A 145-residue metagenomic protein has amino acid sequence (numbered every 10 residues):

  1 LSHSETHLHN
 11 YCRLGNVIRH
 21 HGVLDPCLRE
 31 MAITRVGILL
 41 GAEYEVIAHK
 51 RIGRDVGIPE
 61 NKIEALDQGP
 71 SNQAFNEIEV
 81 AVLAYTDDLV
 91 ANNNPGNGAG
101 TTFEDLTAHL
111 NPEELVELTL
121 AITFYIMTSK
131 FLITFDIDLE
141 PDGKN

Functional and structural regions predicted by a protein language model:
L1-N145: Hydrophobic alpha-helical segments
